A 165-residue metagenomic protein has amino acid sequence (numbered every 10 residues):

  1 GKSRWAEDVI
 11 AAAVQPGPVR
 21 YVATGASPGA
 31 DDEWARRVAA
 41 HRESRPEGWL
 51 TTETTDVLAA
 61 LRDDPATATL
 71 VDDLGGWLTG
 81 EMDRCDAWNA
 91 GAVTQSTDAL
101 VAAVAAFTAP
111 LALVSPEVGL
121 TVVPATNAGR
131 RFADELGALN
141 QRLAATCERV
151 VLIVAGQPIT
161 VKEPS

Functional and structural regions predicted by a protein language model:
G1-D64: Conserved P-loop
A6, H41, L70, P116 (+1 more regions): Residue-level signal for inorganic ion chemistry
P18-R20, A68, P110-A112: Residue-level preference for the first positions of well-ordered beta-strands
G25, T55, L74-G75, E117-V118 (+1 more regions): Short, flexible active-site-adjacent loop segments at beta-strand->alpha-helix junctions, enriched in small/polar
P28, W77, T121: Feature marks short, surface-exposed loop/turn motifs that line or immediately flank catalytic pockets and channel
E43-V93: Helix-adjacent hinge/juxtasegments
G80-S165: Replace "adjacent to P-loop NTPase cores in ATP/GTP-dependent enzymes" with "adjacent to NTP-binding cores
